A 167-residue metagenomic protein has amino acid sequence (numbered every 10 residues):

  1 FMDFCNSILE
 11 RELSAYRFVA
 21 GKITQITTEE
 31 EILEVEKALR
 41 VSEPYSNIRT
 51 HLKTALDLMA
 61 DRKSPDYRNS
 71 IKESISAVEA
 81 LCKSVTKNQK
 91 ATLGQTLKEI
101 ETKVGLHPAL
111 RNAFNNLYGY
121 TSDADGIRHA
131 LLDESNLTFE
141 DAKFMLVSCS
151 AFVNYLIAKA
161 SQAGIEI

Functional and structural regions predicted by a protein language model:
F1-T50: Internal, Lys/Arg-enriched amphipathic helical interaction segments that engage polyanionic partners
L39-S42, S46, D61-R68, P108 (+2 more regions): Short, solvent-exposed segments of well-ordered alpha helices
S42-K53, K87-T92, F114-D125: A glycine-rich, aromatic-flanked flexible loop/lid motif
I48, I71-S74, V78, F114-L117 (+1 more regions): Short runs of predominantly hydrophobic/aromatic residues within well-ordered alpha helices that form helix-helix
R49, K53-L56, Y67-T86, S150: Short, hydrophobic, well-ordered secondary-structure elements
A55-R62, R128, A160: Secondary-structure edge/capping motif, primarily at the C-terminal ends of alpha-helices and the immediately following
P65-E73, K83-E99, A163-I167: Short acidic alpha-helical/loop segments enriched in Asp/Glu that coordinate divalent cations
L93-I167: Long, charged low-complexity segments
